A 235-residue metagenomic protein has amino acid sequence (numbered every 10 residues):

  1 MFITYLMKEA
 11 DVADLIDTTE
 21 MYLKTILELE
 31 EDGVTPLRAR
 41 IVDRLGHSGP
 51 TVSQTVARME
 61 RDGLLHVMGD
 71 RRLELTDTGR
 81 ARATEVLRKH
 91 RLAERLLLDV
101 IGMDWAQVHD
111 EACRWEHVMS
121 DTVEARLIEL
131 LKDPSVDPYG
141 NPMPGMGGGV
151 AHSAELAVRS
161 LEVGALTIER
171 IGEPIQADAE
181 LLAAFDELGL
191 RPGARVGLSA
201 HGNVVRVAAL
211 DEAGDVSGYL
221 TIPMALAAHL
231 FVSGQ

Functional and structural regions predicted by a protein language model:
M1-V12: Short, intrinsically disordered or compositionally biased N-terminal tails of bacterial proteins
T4-Y5, E116-A228: Mid-protein regulatory/catalytic core that forms ligand/cofactor-binding pockets and protein-protein interaction
Y22, I41, V52-D62, F185 (+1 more regions): Basic amphipathic alpha-helical segments that dock to polyanions
D32-V42: Short acidic, hydrophobic short linear motifs in intrinsically disordered regions
P50, A106: Key DNA-contact positions within bacterial/archaeal DNA-binding proteins
E60-D70: A short, conserved structural fragment
R71-H90: Basic, amphipathic "hinge/linker" alpha-helix immediately C-terminal to the N-terminal HTH DNA-binding motif
